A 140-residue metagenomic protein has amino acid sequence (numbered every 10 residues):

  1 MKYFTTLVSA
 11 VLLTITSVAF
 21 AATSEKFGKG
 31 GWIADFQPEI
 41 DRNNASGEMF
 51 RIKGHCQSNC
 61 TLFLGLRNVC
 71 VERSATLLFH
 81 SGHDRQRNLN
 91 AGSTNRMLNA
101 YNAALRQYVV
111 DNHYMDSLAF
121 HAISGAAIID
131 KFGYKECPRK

Functional and structural regions predicted by a protein language model:
M1, A21-A22: Absolute protein N-terminus
M1-V8: Bacterial N-terminal signal peptides that target proteins for export
T16-V18: N-terminal signal peptide c-region/cleavage motif recognized by signal peptidases
A22-A75, F79-H83: Cleft-lining beta-strand/loop regions that shape enzyme active-site pockets
S24-K26, A34, P38-R51, R87-K140: Charged, glycine-interspersed solvent-exposed loop segments at helix/strand-loop junctions that cap or gate access
